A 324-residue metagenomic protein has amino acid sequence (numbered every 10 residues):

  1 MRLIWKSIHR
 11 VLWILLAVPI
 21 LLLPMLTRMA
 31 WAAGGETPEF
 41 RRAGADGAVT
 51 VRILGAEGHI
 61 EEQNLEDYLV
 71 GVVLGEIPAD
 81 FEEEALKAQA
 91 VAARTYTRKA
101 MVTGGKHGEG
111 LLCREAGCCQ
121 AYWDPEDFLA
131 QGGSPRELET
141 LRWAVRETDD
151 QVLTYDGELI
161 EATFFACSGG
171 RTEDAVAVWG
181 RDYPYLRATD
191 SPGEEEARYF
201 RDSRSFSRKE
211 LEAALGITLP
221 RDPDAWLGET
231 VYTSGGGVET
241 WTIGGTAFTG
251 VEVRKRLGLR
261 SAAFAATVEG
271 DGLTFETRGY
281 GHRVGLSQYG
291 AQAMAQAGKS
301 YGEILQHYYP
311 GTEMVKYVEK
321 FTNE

Functional and structural regions predicted by a protein language model:
M1-E324: Conserved, single-site charged/polar hotspot
